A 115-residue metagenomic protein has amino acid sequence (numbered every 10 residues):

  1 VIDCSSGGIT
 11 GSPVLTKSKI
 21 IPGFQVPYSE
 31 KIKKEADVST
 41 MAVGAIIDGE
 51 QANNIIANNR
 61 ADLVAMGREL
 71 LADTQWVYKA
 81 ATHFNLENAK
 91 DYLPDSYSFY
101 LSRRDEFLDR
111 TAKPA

Functional and structural regions predicted by a protein language model:
V1-A115: Flavin-dependent oxidoreductase catalytic cores
